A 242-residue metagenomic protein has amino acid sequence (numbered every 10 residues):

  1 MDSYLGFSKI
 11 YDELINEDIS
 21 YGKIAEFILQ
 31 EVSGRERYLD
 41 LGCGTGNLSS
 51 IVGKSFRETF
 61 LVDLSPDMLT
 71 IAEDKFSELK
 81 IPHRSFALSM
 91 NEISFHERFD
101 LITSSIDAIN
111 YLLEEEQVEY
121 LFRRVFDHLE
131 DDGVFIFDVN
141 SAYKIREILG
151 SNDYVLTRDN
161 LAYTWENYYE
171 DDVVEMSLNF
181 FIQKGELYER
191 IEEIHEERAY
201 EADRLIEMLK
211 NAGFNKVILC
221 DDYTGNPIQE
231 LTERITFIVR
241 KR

Functional and structural regions predicted by a protein language model:
M1-E36: Conserved class I S-adenosyl-L-methionine
G42-G46: Class I SAM-dependent methyltransferase "Motif I" SAM/SAH-binding loop
N47-E92: Class I SAM-dependent methyltransferase SAM/SAH-binding core
S94-L101: A short acidic, Gly/Pro-enriched loop at the edge of an enzyme's catalytic core that lines a small-molecule cofactor
S105-D107: Residues lining the SAM
E116, I136-M208: SAM-dependent methyltransferase
E119-D131: A short glycine-rich, Lys/Arg-flanked "PGG" loop and its adjoining helix->strand segment in the class I
A202-R242: C-terminal lobe and adjacent flexible extensions of AdoMet/dcAdoMet transferase-like proteins
